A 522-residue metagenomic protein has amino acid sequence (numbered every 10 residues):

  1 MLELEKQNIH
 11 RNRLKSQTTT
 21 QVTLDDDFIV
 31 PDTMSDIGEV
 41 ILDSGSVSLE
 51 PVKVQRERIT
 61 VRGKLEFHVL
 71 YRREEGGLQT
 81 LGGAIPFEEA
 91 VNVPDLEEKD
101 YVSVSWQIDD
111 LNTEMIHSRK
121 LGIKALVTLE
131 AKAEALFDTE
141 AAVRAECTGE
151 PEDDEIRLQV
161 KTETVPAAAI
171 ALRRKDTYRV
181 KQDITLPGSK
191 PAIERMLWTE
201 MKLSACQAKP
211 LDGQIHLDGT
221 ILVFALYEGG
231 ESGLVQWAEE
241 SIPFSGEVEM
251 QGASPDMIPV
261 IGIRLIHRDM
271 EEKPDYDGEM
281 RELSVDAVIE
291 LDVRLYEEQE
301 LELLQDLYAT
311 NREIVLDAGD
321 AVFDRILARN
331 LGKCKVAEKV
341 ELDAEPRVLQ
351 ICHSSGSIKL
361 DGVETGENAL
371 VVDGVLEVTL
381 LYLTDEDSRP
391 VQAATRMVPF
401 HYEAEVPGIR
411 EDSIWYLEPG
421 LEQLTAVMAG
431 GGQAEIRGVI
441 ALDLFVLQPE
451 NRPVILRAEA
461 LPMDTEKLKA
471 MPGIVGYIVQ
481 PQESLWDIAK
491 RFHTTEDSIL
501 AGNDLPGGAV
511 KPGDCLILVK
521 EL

Functional and structural regions predicted by a protein language model:
L2-M471: Membrane-lipid interaction segments
M463-A501, P506-L522: Primarily a LysM-type cell-wall glycan-binding module
